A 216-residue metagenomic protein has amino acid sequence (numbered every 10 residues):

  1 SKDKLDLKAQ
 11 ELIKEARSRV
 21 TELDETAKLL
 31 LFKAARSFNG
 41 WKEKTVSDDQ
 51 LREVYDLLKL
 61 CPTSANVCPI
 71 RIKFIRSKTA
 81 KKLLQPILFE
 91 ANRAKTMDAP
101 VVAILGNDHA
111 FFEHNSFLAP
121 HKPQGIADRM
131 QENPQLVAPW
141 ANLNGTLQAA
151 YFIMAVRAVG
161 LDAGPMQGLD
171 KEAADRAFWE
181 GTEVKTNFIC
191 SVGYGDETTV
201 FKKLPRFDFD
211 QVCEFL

Functional and structural regions predicted by a protein language model:
S1-H114, E214-L216: N-terminal amphipathic, basic helical "cap/leader" segment at the start of enzyme domains
L58-L60, A103, P123-A177: Small-aliphatic-rich amphipathic alpha-helix that forms the alpha element of a beta-alpha
K78, H109, L169-E172, D196: Acidic, glycine-rich active-site loops and adjacent beta-strand->loop/helix elements that engage anionic groups
P86-I87, L118, A177: Residue-level signal for well-ordered alpha-helical positions
F89-A91, P120-K122, R206-F207: Short, solvent-exposed amphipathic alpha-helical segments in soluble enzyme and RNA/protein-processing domains
R93-T96, V102-L105, E180-F201: A glycine-rich helix N-cap at a beta->alpha junction
N115-G125: Short, flexible, mixed-charge acidic loops at enzyme active sites
G195-L216: C-terminal domain-closing interface element
